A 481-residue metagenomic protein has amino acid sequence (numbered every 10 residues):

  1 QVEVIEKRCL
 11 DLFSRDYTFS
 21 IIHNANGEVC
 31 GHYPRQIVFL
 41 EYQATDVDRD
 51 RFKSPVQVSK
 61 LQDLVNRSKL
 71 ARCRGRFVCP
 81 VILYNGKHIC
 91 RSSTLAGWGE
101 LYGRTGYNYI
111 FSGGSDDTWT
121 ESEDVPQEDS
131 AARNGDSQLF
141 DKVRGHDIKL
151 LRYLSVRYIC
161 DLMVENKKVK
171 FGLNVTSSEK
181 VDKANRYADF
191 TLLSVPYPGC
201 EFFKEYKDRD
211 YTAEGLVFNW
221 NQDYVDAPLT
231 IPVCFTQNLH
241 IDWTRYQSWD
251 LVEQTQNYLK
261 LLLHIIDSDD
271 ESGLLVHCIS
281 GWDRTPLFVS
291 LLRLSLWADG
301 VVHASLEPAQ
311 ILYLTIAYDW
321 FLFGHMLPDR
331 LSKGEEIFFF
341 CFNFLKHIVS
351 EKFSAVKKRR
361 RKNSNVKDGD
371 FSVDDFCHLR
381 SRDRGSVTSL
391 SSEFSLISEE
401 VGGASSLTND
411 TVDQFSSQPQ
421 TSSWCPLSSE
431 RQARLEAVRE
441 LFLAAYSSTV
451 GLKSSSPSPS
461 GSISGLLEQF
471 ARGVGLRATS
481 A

Functional and structural regions predicted by a protein language model:
Q1-G273, L291-A481: Cys-dependent protein tyrosine phosphatase-like superfamily
V276-C278: Hydrophobic anchor at the beta1->P-loop junction of P-loop NTPases
S280-P286: Ser/Thr-glycine-rich phosphate-binding loops at phosphate-binding pockets of nucleotides, nucleotide cofactors
